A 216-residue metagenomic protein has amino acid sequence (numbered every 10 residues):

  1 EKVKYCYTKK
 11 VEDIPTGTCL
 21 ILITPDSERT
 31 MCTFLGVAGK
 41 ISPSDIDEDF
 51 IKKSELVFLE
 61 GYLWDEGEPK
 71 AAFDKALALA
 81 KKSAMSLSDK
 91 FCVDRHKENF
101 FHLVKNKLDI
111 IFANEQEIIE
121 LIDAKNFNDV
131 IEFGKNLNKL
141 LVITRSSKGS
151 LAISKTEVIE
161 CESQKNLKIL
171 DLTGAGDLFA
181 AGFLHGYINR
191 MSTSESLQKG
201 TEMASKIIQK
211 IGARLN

Functional and structural regions predicted by a protein language model:
V3-K10, I14, I23-I159, M191: Ribokinase/PfkB-type carbohydrate-kinase core domain
N136, L140, Q164-N216: Conserved post-catalytic alpha-helical subdomain immediately downstream of the catalytic base and nucleotide-binding
